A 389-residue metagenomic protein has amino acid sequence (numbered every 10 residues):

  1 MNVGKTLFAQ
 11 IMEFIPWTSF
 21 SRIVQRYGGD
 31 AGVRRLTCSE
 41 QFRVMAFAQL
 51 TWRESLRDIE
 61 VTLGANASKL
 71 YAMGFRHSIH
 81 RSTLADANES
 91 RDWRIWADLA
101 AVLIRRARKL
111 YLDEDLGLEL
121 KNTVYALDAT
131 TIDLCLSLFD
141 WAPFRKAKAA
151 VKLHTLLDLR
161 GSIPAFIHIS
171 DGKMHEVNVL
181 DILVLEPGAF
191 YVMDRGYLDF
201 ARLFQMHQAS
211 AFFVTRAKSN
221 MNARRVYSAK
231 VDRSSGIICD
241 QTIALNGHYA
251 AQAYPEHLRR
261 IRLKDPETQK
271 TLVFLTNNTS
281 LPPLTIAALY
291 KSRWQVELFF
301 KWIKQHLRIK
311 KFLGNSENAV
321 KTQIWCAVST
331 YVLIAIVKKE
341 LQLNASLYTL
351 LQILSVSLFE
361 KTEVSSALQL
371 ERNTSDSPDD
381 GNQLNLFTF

Functional and structural regions predicted by a protein language model:
M1-D58, T62, R91, D98-R106 (+2 more regions): Single, function-defining residue in the core of a domain
S68: Active-site cofactor/substrate anionic-group-binding motifs, chiefly glycine- and Lys/Arg-rich phosphate-binding loops
A72-R91: Major-groove recognition helix of helix-turn-helix-like DNA-binding domains
A142: A glycine- and small-aliphatic-rich helix-loop capping segment at beta-alpha/alpha-beta transitions that lines
